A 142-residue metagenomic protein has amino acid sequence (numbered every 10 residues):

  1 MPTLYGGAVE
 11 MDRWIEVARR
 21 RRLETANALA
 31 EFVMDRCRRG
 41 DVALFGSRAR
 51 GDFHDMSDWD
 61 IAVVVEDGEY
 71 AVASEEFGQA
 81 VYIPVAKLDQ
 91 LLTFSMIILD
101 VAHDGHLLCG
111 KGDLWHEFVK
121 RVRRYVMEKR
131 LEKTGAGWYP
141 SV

Functional and structural regions predicted by a protein language model:
M1-D41, A49-D55, V65-V142: Catalytic core of pol beta-like nucleotidyltransferases
D58: A short beta-loop-beta micro-motif enriched in histidine and acidic residues
